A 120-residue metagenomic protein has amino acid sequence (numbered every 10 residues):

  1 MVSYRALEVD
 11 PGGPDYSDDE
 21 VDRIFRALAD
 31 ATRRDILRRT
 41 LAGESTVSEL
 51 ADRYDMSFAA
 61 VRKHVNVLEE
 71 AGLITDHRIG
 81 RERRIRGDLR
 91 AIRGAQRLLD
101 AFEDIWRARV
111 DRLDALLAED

Functional and structural regions predicted by a protein language model:
M1-E20, R38, R93-D120: Amphipathic alpha-helical dimerization/coiled-coil segments that flank or bridge DNA-binding/regulatory modules
D19-A59, I79-R97: N-terminal helix-turn-helix DNA-binding core of bacterial DNA-binding proteins
V65-N66: Short, hydrophobic-biased segments on the C-terminal half of alpha helices that form "recognition helices"
G72: Glycine-centered, phosphate/nucleic-acid-interacting loop/turn motifs that mediate DNA/RNA or nucleotide
D76: Short beta-strand "wing" residues that participate in macromolecule-binding interfaces
